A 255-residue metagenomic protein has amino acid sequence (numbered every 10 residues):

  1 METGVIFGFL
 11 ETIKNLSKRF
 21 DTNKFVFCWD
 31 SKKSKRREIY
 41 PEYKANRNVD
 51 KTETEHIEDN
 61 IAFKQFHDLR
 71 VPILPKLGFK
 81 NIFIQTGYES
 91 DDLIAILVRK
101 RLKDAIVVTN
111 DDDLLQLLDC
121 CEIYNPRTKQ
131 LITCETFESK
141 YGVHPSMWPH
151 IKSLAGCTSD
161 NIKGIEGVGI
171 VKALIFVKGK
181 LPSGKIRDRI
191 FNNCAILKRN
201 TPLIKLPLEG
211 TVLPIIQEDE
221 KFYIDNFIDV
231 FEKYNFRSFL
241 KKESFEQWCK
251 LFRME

Functional and structural regions predicted by a protein language model:
M1-V108, L114, D119-L131, K205-F222: Noncatalytic, basic helical substrate-engagement surface that gates or grips nucleic-acid strands
N15, R19-W29, K44-D50, F79-I82 (+2 more regions): Non-catalytic nucleic-acid-binding/docking modules located in mid-to-C-terminal regions of nucleic-acid enzymes
